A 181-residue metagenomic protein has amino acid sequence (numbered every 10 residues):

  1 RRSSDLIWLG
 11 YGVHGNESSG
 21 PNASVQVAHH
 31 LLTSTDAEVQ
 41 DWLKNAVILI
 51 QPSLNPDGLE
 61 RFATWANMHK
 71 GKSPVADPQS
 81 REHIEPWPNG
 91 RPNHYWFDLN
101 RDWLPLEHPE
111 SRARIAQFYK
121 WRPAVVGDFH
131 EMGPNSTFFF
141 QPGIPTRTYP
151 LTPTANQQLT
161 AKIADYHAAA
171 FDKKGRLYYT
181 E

Functional and structural regions predicted by a protein language model:
R2-S3: Short, small-residue-biased leader/transition segments that mark boundaries at the very start of proteins
L6-I7, I48: Conserved hydrophobic helix-helix packing surfaces used for dimerization/oligomerization
I7-Y11, D98-N100: Short glycine-rich or small-residue beta-strand-to-loop segments that form or flank ligand, phosphate, metal/Fe-S
V13-S18, L54-L59, L104-L106, E131-N135: Solvent-exposed loop/turn segments at secondary-structure junctions within structured extracellular/periplasmic domains
E17, P21-V25, S111: Short alpha-helical patches at coil-to-helix transitions and adjacent helical residues in well-structured domains
A23-N67: Short helix-loop-beta-strand segments that form the rim/entrance of peptidase-like active sites
L49, A63-T64, M68-E181: Metallocarboxypeptidase
